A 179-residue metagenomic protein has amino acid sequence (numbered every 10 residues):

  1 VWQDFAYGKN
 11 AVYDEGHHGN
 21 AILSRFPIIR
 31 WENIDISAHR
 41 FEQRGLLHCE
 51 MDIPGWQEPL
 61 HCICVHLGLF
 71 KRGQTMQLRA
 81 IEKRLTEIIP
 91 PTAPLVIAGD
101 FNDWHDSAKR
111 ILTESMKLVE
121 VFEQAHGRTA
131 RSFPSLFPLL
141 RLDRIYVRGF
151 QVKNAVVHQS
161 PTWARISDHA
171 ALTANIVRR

Functional and structural regions predicted by a protein language model:
W2-R179: Active-site regions of metal-assisted phosphoester/phosphodiester hydrolases, unifying DNase/endonuclease modules
